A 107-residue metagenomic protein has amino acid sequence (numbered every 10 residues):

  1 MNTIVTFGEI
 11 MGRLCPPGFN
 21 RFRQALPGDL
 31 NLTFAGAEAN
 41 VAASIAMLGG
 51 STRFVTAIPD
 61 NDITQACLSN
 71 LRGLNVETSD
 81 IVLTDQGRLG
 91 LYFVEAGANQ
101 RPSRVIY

Functional and structural regions predicted by a protein language model:
M1-R23: Positively charged, low-complexity intrinsically disordered leader regions
I4, N31-T33, V55, Q86: Short glycine- and Lys/Arg-enriched binding-loop motifs that mark or flank ligand-binding interfaces
E9, G36-A37: Gly/Ser/Thr-rich helix-start
R13-P17, L48, L74: Change "in soluble alpha/beta enzymes" to "in soluble alpha/beta proteins
A25-A35: Short pre-catalytic strand/loop immediately N-terminal to key active-site residues, enriched for Gly-Thr
T33, N40-S51: Alpha-helix C-terminal capping segments
A37-E38, L89: Short glycine/serine/threonine-rich phosphate/pyrophosphate-binding segments that cradle anionic phosphate groups
S51-Y107: Conserved N-terminal subdomain of the carbohydrate kinase-like
